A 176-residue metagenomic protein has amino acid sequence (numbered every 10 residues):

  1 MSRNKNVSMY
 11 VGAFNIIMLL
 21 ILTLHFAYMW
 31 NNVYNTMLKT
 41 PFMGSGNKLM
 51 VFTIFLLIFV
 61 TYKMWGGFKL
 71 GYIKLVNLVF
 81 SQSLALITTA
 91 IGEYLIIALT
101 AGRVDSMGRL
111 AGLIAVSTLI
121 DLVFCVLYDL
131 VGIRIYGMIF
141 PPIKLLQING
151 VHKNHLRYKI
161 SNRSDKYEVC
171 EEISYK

Functional and structural regions predicted by a protein language model:
M1-I139: Signature of alpha-helical transmembrane segments in polytopic membrane proteins
R134-K176: A solvent-exposed beta-alpha-beta segment
